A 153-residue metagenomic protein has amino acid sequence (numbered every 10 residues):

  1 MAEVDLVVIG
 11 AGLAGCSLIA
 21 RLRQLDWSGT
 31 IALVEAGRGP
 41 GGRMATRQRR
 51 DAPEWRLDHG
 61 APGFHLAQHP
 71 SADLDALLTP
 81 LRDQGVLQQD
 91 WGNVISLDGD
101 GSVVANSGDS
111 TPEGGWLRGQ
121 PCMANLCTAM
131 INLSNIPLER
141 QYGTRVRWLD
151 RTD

Functional and structural regions predicted by a protein language model:
M1-V7: Extreme N-terminal starter segment of soluble prokaryotic enzymes
V7-I9, R21-D51: Glycine-rich FAD pyrophosphate-binding loop
G12: Glycine-rich NAD(P) Rossmann-fold beta1-alpha1 loop
G15-C16: N-terminal Rossmann-fold NAD(P) dinucleotide-binding loop
G29, S134-E139: A short helix-to-beta-strand connector/capping loop
G39-W91: Conserved FAD-binding subdomain of flavin-dependent enzymes
G63-P70, S102-N132, Q141: Short beta-strand to alpha-helix junction loop
E139-D153: A conserved short coil-to-beta-strand element within the FAD-binding core of flavoproteins
